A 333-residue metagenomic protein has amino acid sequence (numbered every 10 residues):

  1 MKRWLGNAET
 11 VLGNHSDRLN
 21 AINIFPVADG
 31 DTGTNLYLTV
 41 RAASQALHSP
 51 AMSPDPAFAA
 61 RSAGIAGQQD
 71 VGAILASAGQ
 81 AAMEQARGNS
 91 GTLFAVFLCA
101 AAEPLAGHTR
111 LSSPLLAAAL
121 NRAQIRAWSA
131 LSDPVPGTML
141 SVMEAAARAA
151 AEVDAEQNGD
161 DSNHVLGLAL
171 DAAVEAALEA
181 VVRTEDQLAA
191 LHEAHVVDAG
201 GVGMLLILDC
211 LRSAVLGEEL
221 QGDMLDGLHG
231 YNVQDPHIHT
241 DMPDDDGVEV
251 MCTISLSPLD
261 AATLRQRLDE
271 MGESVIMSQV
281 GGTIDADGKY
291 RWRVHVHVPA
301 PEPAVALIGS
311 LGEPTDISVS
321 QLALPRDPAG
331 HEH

Functional and structural regions predicted by a protein language model:
M1-H333: N-terminal loops that bind phosphate or other acidic moieties and the adjacent beta-alpha structural core
